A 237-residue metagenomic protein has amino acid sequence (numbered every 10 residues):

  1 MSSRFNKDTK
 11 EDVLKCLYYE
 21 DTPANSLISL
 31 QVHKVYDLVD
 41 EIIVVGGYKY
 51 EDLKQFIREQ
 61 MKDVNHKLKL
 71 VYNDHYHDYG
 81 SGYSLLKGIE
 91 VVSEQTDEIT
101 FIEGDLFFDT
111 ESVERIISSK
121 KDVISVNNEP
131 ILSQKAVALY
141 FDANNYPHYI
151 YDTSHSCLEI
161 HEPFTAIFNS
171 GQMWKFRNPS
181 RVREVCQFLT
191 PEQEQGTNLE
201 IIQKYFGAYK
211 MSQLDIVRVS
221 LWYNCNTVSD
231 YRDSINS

Functional and structural regions predicted by a protein language model:
M1-E51: N-terminal glycine-rich phosphate-binding loop and ensuing alpha1 helix
F5, V35, L53-I57, V185 (+1 more regions): Hydrophobic packing residues within well-ordered alpha-helices of enzyme cores
L30, D52, L86-K87, R115 (+1 more regions): Alpha-helical elements of Rossmann-like donor-binding domains used by nucleotide-donor carbohydrate transfer enzymes
I43, K69-V71, D215-V217: General small-molecule cofactor/ligand-binding pocket signal
Y48-K69: Acidic donor-binding segment of Leloir-type glycosyltransferases
N65-A143: Conserved beta-loop-beta/alpha segment of the NTase-like Rossmann-fold superfamily that binds/positions NTPs
D109-Q193: Conserved core of the sugar-phosphate nucleotidyltransferase
A166-S237: Conserved alpha/beta core of the MobA/IspD/sugar-nucleotide pyrophosphorylase nucleotidyltransferase superfamily
